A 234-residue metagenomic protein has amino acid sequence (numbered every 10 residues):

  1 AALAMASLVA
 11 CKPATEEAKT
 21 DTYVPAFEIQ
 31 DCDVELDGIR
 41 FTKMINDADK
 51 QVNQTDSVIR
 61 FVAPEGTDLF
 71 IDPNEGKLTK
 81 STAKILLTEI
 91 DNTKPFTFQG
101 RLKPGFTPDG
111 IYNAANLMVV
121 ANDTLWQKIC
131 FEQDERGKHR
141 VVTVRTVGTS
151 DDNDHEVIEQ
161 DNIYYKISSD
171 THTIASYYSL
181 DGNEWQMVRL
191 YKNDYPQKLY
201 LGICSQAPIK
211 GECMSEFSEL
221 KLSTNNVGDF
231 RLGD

Functional and structural regions predicted by a protein language model:
S7-A10: C-terminal motif of bacterial Sec signal peptides marking the signal peptidase cleavage site
T15-D234: Extracellular glycan-recognition regions
